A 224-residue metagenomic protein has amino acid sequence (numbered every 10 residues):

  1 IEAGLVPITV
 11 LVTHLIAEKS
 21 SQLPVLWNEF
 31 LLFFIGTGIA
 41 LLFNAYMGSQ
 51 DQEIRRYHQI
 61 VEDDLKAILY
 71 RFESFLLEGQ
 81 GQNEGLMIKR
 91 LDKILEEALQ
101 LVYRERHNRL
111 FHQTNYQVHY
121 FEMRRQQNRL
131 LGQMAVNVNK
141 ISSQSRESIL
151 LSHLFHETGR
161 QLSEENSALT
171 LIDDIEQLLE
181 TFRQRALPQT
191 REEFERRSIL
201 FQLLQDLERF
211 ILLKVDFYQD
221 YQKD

Functional and structural regions predicted by a protein language model:
I1, F34-A45, E96-Q100, L171-T190: Generic detector of solvent-exposed, compositionally biased contiguous segments
I1-I88: A transmembrane helix-and-boundary motif of multi-pass membrane transporters/channels
V10-H14, A45, Q52, Q100 (+4 more regions): General secondary-structure edge motif
F33, D51, Q82-N83, H112 (+2 more regions): Noncatalytic linker/hinge segments flanking ATPase motor cores
D51-I54, H58, G79-I88, R109-Q117 (+3 more regions): Alpha-helical rod/repeat scaffolding segments in eukaryotic adaptors/tethers and long-chain four-helix cytokines
D64, I68-F72, N115-D224: Soluble C-terminal extramembrane regulatory/interaction domains of multi-pass membrane proteins
K89-H112, R125-N128: Oxyanion-binding "anion nests"
